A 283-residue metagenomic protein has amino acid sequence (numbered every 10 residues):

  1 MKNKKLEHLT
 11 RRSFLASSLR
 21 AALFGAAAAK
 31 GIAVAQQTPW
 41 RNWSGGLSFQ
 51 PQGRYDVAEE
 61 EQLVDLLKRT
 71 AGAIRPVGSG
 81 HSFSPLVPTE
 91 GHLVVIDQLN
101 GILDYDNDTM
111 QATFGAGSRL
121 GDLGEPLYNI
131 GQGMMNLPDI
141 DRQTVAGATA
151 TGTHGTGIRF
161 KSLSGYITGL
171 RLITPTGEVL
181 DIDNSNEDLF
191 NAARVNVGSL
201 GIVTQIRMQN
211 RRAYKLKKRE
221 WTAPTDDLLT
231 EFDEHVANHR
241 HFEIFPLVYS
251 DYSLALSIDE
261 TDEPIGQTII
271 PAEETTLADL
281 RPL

Functional and structural regions predicted by a protein language model:
K2-F24: N-terminal secretory signal peptides and thylakoid transit peptides that target proteins across membranes
A33-A35: Boundary at the C-terminal end of the N-terminal hydrophobic targeting segment
N42-I74, I96-N186, R207-E234: N-terminal glycine-rich flavin-associated loop
P85-L99: Glycine-rich loop at the start of a catalytic domain that most often binds anionic cofactors/ligands
L86-T89, T149, L254-E260: Short acidic, glycine/serine/threonine-rich loops at helix termini
T168-L283: C-terminal substrate-binding/cap subdomain adjacent to the FAD-binding core in PCMH-type and related FAD-linked
